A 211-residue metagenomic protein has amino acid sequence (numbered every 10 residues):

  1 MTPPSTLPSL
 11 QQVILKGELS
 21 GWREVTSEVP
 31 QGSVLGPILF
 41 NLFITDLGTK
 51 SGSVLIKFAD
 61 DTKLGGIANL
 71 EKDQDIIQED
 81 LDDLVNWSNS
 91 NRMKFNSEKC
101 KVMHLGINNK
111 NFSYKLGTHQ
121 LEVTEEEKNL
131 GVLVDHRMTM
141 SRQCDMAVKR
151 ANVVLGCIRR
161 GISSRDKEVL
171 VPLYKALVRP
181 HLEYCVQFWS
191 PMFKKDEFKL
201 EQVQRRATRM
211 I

Functional and structural regions predicted by a protein language model:
M1-P30, G66: Conserved pre-catalytic core of RNA-dependent polymerases
T2, L55, Q74-I77, L81 (+4 more regions): Hydrophobic packing residues in well-ordered alpha-helices of helical domains and bundles
G17, E79, K94-E127: Short, conserved micro-motifs composed of acidic
P37-G66, R165: Active-site palm subdomain of RNA-directed nucleic acid polymerases
T49-K50, T62-N89, I107, P191: Catalytic palm subdomain of template-directed nucleic-acid polymerases, centered on the conserved carboxylate motif
S90, E98, Y184-K195: Charged boundary/loop elements
E122-F188: Basic, alpha-helical interaction scaffolds
K194-I211: A terminal-accessory region detector
